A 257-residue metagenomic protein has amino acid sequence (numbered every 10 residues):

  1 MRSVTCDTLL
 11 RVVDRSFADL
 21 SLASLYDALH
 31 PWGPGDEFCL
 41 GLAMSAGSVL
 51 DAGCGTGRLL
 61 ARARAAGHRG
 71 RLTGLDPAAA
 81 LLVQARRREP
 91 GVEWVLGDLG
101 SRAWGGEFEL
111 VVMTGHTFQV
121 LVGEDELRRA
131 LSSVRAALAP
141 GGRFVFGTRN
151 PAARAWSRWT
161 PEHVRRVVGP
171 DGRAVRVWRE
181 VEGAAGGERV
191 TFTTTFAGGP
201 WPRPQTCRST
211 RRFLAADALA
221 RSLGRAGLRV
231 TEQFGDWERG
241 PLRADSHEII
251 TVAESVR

Functional and structural regions predicted by a protein language model:
V4-G47: Conserved class I S-adenosyl-L-methionine
A46-G55: Conserved class I S-adenosyl-L-methionine
G57-S101: Class I SAM-dependent methyltransferase SAM/SAH-binding core
A103-L110: A short acidic, Gly/Pro-enriched loop at the edge of an enzyme's catalytic core that lines a small-molecule cofactor
T114-H116: Residues lining the SAM
R128-P140: A short glycine-rich, Lys/Arg-flanked "PGG" loop and its adjoining helix->strand segment in the class I
V145-A220: SAM-dependent methyltransferase
L214-R257: C-terminal lobe and adjacent flexible extensions of AdoMet/dcAdoMet transferase-like proteins
